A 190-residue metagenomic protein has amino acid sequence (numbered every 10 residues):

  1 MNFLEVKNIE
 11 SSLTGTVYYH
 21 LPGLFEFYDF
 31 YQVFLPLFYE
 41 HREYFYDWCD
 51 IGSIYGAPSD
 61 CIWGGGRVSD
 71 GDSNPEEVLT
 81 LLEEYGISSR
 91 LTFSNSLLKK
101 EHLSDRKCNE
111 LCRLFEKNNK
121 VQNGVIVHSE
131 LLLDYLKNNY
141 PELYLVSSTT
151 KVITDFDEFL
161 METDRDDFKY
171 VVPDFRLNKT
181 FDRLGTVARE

Functional and structural regions predicted by a protein language model:
N2-E10, Y19-E43, W48-R165: Active-site beta->alpha loop and helix N-cap motifs at the rims of alpha/beta catalytic domains
S148-L184, E190: Glycine-rich phosphate/ribose-binding loops and adjacent secondary-structure elements that form binding surfaces
